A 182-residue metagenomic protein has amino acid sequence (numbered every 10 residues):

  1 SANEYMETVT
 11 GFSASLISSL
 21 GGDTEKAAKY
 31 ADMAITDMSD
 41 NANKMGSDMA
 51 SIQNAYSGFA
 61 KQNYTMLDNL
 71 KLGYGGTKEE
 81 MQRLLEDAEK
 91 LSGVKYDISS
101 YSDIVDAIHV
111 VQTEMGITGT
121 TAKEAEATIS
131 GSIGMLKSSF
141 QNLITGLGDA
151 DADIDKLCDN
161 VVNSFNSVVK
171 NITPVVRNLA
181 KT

Functional and structural regions predicted by a protein language model:
S1-S51, Y64-L67, L91-S99, T113 (+3 more regions): A short, structural motif
L16, T24-A28, K71, T77-L85: Peptidoglycan-targeting cell-wall enzymes and recognition modules
D23, N69, G76, Y96 (+8 more regions): Residue preference for a single heptad-register face of alpha-helical coiled-coils
Y56: Active-site phosphate-binding/coordination module
F59, M66, T77: Carboxylate/His-rich catalytic cores and anion/metal-binding grooves
T118-T182: Hydrophobic, low-dielectric interface segments
